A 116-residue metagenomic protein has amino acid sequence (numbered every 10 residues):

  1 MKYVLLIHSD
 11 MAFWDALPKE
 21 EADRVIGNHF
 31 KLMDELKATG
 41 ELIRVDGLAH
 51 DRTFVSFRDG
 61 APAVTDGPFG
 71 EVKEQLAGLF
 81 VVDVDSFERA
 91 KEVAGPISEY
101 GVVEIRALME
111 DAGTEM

Functional and structural regions predicted by a protein language model:
M1-M116: Conserved, structured core segments of small domains
